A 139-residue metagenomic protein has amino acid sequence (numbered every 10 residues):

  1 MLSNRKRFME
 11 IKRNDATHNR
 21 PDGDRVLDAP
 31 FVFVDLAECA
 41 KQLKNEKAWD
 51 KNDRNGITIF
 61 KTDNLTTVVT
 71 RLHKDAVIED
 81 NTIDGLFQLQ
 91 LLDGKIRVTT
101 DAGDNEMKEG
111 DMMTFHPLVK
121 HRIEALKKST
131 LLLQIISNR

Functional and structural regions predicted by a protein language model:
L2-N64, T99: A short, N-terminal "cap"/entry segment at the start of jelly-roll beta-barrel domains of the cupin/DSBH fold
K51-G56, D63-I83, E109: Conserved short histidine dyad/triad with adjacent acidic residue
F60-T62, H73, I83-D84, L91 (+2 more regions): A short, compositionally biased micro-patch
V77-I78, M112-M113, P117-R122: Histidine-centered metal-chelating micro-motifs
D84-D101: Glycine- and acidic-residue-biased ligand/ion/polar-headgroup-sensing regions
L92-D93, K108-E109, K127: A cytosolic small-molecule/anion-sensing beta-strand core signal
D101-P117: Short acidic-glycine-tyrosine-enriched beta hairpin
P117-R139: Ligand-binding loop in jelly-roll beta-barrel domains
